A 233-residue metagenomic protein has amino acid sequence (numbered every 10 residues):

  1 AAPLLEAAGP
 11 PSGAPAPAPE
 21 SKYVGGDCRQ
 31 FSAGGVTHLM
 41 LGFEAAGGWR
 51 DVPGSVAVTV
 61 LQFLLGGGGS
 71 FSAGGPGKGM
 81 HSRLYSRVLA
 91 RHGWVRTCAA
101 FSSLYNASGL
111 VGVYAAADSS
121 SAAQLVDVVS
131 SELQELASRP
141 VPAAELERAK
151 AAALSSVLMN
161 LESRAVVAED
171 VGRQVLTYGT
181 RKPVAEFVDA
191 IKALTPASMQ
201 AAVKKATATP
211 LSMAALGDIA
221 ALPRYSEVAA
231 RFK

Functional and structural regions predicted by a protein language model:
A1-G54, G67, F71, A215 (+1 more regions): An aromatic/glycine/proline-enriched structural segment found at the starts of mature extracellular/organellar domains
P17-G26, T59, F63, T97 (+4 more regions): Acidic/histidine-enriched segments that form metal/cofactor-coordinating and catalytic pocket/exosite environments
S32-G35, S103-G109, T180, T207: Short, flexible turn/loop "capping" segments at secondary-structure junctions
G66-W94: M16/MPP (pitrilysin/insulinase) zinc-metallopeptidase core fold and M16-derived inactive scaffolds
G68, H92-V95, A99-L161, A229-R231: M16/insulysin-pitrilysin zinc metalloprotease superfamily fold
L154-K233: C-terminal regions of mature proteins
